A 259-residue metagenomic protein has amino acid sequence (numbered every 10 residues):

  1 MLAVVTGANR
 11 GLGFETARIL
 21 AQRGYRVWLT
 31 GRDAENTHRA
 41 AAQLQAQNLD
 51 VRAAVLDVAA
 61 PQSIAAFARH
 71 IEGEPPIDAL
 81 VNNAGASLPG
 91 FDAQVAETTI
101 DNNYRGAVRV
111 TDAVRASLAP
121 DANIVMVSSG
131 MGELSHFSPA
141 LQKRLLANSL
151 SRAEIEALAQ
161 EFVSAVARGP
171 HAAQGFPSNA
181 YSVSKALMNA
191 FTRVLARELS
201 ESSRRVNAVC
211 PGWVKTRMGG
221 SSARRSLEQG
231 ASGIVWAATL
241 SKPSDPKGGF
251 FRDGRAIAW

Functional and structural regions predicted by a protein language model:
M1-W28: Canonical Rossmann dinucleotide-binding motif of NAD(H)/NADP(H)-dependent dehydrogenases/reductases, specifically
T6, I77-G85, N123-S129, N207: Rossmann-fold scaffold of SDR-type NAD(P)-dependent oxidoreductases
R23-R39: Conserved glycine-rich Rossmann-like NAD(P)H-binding loop of the short-chain dehydrogenase/reductase
A34, A54-A66, A93, Y104: The beta1-alpha1 cofactor-binding region of Rossmann-like NAD(H)/NADP(H)-dependent oxidoreductases
A59, T98-G106, S184, R225 (+1 more regions): Glycine-rich NAD(P)-binding loop of the Rossmann-fold in SDR/ketoreductase-type enzymes
V81, V110-L118, F191-T192, A237: Hydrophobic positions on the long internal alpha-helix of Rossmann-like NAD(P)-dependent oxidoreductase domains
A86-A93, E97, P120-S200: Catalytic loop of short-chain dehydrogenase/reductase
R109, A186, A208-T216, G220-W259: C-terminal helical subdomain
